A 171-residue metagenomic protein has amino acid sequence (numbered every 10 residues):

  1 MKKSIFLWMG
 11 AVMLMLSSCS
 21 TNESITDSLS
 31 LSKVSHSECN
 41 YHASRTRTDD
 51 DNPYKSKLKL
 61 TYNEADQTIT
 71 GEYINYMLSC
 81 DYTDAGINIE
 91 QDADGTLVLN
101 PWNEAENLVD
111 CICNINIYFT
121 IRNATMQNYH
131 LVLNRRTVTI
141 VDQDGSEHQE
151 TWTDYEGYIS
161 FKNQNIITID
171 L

Functional and structural regions predicted by a protein language model:
M1-S4: Positively charged n-region of N-terminal signal peptides that target proteins for export
F6-A11: Sec-dependent N-terminal signal peptides
M15-S18: C-terminal motif of bacterial Sec signal peptides marking the signal peptidase cleavage site
S20-L171: Exposed, flexible binding/inhibitory loops of compact, secreted disulfide-stabilized domains
